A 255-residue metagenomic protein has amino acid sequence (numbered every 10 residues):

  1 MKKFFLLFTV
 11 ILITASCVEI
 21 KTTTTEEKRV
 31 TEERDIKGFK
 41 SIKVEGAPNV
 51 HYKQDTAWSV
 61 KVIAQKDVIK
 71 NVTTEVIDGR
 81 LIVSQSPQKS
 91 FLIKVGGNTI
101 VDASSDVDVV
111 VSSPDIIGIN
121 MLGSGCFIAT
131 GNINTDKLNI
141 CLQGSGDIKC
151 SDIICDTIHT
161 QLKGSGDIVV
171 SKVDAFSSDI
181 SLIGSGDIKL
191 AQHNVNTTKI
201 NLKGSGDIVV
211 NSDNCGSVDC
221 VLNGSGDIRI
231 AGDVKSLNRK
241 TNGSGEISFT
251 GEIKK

Functional and structural regions predicted by a protein language model:
F4-F5, I63, I82, N201 (+1 more regions): Small/flexible residues
F4-I13: Sec-dependent N-terminal signal peptides
L12, K37, P114, H193 (+1 more regions): Structured loop/turn residues at beta-strand edges in well-structured enzyme cores
C17-E45, N49-L122, C126-C141, D152-Q161 (+3 more regions): Acidic (Asp/Glu) and glycine-rich low-complexity loops/linkers that are typically intrinsically disordered
C126-A129, S145-C150, S165-V170, D187-K189: Short helix-to-loop capping/linker segments positioned immediately adjacent to catalytic or ligand/cofactor-binding
I168-K255: Short, surface-exposed interaction patches in beta-rich subdomains that mediate adhesion/assembly near membranes
